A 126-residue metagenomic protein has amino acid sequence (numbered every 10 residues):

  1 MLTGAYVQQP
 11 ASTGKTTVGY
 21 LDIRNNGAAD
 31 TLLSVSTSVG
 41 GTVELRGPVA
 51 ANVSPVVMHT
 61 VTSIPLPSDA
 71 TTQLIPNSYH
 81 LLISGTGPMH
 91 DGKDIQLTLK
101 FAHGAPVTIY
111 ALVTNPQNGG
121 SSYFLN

Functional and structural regions predicted by a protein language model:
M1-N126: Compact, glycine-rich, soluble single-domain proteins
